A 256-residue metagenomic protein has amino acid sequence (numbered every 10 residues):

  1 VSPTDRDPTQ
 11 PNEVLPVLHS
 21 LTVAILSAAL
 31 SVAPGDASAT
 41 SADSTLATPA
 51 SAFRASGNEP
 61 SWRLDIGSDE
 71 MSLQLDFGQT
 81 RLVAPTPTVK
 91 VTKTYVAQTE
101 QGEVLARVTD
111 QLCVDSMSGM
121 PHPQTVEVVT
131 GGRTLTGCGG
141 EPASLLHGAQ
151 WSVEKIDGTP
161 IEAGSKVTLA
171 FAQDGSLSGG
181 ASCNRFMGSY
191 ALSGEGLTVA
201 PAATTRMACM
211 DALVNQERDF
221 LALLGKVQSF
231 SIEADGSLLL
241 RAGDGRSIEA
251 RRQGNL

Functional and structural regions predicted by a protein language model:
V1-P16: Short, Lys/Arg-enriched N-terminal segments with co-localized hydrophobic residues within the first ~10-30 amino acids
E13-V17, A33-T40: Short, flexible, surface-exposed loop segments at domain boundaries
S20-S31: Bacterial N-terminal signal peptides
A37-A47, R81-P85, V91-A97, T109-L256: Lipid interaction determinants
S51-R107, M187-G188: Central antiparallel beta-sheet cores of small beta-barrel/beta-sandwich binding domains
